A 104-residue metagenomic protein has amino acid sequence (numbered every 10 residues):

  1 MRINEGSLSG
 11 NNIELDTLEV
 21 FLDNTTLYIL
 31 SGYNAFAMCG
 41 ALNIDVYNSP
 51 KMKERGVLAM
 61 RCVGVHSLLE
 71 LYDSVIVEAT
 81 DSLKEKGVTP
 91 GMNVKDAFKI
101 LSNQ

Functional and structural regions predicted by a protein language model:
M1-Q104: Residues that scaffold, gate, or flank divalent-cation-dependent active/transport sites
